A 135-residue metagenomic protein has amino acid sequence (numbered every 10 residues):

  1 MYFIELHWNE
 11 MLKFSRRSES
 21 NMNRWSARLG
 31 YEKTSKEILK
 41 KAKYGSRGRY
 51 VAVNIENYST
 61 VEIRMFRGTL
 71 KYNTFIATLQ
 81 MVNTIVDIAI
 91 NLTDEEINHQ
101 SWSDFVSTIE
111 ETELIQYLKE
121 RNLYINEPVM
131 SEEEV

Functional and structural regions predicted by a protein language model:
M1-V135: C-terminal accessory/tail domains of diverse enzymes
